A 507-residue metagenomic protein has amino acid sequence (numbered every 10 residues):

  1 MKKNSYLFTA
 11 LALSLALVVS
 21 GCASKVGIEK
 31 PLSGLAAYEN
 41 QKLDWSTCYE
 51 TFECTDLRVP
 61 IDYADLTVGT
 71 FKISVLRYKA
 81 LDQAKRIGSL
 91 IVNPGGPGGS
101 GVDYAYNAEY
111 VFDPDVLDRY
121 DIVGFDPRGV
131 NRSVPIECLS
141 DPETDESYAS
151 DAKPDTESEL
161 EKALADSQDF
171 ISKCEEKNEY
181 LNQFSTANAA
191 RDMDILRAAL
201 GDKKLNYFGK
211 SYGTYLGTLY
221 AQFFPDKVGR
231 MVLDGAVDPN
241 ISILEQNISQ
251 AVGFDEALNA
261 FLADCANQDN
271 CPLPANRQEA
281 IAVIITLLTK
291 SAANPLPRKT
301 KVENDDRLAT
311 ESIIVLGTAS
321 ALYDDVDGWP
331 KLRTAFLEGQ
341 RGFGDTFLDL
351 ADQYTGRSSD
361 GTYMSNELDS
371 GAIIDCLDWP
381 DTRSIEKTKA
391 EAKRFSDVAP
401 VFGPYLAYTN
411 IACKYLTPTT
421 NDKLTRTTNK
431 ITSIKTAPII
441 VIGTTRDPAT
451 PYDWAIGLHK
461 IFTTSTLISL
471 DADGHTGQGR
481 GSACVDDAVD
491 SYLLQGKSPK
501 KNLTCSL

Functional and structural regions predicted by a protein language model:
K2-N4, F8-A10, C22-P154, A199 (+5 more regions): Catalytic-loop region of hydrolases
A10-V18: Bacterial N-terminal signal peptides
E137-A149, L219-V283, S320, T334-G342 (+1 more regions): A catalytic-pocket lid/entrance helix-loop region that shapes and gates access to the active site across common
K173, E179, A190-K204: Conserved acidic catalytic loop of the alpha/beta-hydrolase fold
D202-Y212: Alpha/beta-hydrolase fold nucleophile elbow
A282-T436, G481: Alpha/beta-hydrolase fold active-site neighborhood
K435, I440-G443: Short beta-strand/loop motif that positions the catalytic acidic residue of the alpha/beta-hydrolase fold
P448-D453: Conserved alpha/beta-hydrolase "acid-adjacent" motif
